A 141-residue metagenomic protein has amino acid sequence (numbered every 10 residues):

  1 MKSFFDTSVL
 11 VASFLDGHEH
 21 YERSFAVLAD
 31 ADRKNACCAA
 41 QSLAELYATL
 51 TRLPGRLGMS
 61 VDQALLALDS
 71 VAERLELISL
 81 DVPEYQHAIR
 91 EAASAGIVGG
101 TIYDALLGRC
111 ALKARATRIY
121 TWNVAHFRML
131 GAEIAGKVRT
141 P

Functional and structural regions predicted by a protein language model:
M1-C38, L53-L66, M129: Short, well-structured N-terminal submotif of metal-dependent ribonuclease cores
K2, A105-P141: Acidic, PIN/NYN-like endoribonuclease modules and their adjacent C-terminal/linker elements
T7, V82, T101-A105: Conserved glycosyltransferase catalytic-site signature
D16, A40-A44, D69-A95: Acidic catalytic patch
Y21-S24, L43, A64, L68 (+2 more regions): A general structural signal for well-ordered alpha-helical segments in protein cores
R33-A36, R74-E76, K113-R118: Short active-site oxyanion
C38-A40, S79, I102, T121: Short beta-strand scaffold positions
